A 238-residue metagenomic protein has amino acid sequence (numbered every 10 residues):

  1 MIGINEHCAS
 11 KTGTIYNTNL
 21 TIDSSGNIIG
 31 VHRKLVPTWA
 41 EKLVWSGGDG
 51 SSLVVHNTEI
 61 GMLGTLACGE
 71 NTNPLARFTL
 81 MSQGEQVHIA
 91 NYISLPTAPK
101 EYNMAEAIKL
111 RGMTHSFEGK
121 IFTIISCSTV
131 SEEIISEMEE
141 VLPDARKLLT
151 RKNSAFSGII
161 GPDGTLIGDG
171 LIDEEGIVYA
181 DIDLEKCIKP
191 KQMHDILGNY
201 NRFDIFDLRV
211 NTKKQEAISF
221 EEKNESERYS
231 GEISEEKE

Functional and structural regions predicted by a protein language model:
M1, M62, C68-V178: CN hydrolase (nitrilase-like) catalytic-core segments centered on the catalytic cysteine and neighboring Lys/Glu
I4-E6: Recurrent small/Gly-Pro-centered beta-turn motifs in extracellular repeat architectures
S10-K11, S46, R146-T150: Short Gly/Pro-enriched turn/cap motifs at secondary-structure boundaries
T18, V31-R33, V55, G61-E70 (+1 more regions): Active-site-proximal beta-strand elements of phosphoester/diester hydrolases
T38-V54, N71-L75: Active-site glycine-rich loop that binds ribose-phosphate moieties when present
S52-T58, A180: Short acidic-hydrophobic surface loop/beta-edge motif
C127-E238: C-terminal beta-strand edge segments of enzyme domains
